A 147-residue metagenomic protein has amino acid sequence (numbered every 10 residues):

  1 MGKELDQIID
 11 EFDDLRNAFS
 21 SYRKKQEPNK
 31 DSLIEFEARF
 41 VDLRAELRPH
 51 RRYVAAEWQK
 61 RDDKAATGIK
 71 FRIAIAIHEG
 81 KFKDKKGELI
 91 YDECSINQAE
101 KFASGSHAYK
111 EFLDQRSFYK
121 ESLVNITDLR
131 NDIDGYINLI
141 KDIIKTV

Functional and structural regions predicted by a protein language model:
M1-D13: Short, intrinsically disordered N-terminal pre-domain segments
M1-G2, K30, I34, T146-V147: Generic structural signal for short, solvent-exposed loop/turn connectors between secondary structure elements
G2, Q26, S106-Y109: Short, structured coil/loop segments at alpha-helix boundaries
F12-P49: Short, charge-rich amphipathic alpha-helices with coiled-coil/heptad character
R23, R44-L47, R51, W58 (+2 more regions): A structural signal for well-ordered alpha-helices, especially hydrophobic packing surfaces of coiled-coils
R51-I96: Extended alpha-helical coiled-coil "stalk/arm" regions that act as elongated linkers or oligomerization scaffolds
D62-D63, I69, H107-T146: Long amphipathic alpha-helical coiled-coil segments
F82-K120: Short, glycine/alanine-rich amphipathic alpha-helical segment that often forms an alpha-turn-alpha hairpin
